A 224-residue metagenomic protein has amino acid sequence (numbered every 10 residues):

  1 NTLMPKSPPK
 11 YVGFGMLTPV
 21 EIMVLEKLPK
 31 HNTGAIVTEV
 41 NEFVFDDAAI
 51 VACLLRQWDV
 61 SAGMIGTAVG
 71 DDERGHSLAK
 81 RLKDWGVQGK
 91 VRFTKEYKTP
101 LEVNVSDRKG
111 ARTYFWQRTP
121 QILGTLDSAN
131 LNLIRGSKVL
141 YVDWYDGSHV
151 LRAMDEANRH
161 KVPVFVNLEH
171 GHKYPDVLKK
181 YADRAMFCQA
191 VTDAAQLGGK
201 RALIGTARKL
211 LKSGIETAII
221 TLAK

Functional and structural regions predicted by a protein language model:
N1-I65: Glycine-rich phosphate/adenosyl-contacting loop at the front of the ribokinase-like
T2-V20, K80-T94, V105-K224: Ribokinase/PfkB-type carbohydrate-kinase core domain
K27-E42, R74, K109, N167 (+1 more regions): Short N-terminal signal/transit or membrane-insertion segments and the immediately adjacent low-complexity/disordered
N41-F43, A68-V69, W144, L197: Residue-level marker of alpha-helix boundaries and capping positions
A48-A52, G75, V150: A general structural signal for well-ordered alpha-helical segments in protein cores
A62-K90: A glycine-rich beta-to-alpha transition motif near the start of alpha/beta enzyme domains, typified by
K98-P100: Acidic, polar ligand-binding/catalytic clefts
